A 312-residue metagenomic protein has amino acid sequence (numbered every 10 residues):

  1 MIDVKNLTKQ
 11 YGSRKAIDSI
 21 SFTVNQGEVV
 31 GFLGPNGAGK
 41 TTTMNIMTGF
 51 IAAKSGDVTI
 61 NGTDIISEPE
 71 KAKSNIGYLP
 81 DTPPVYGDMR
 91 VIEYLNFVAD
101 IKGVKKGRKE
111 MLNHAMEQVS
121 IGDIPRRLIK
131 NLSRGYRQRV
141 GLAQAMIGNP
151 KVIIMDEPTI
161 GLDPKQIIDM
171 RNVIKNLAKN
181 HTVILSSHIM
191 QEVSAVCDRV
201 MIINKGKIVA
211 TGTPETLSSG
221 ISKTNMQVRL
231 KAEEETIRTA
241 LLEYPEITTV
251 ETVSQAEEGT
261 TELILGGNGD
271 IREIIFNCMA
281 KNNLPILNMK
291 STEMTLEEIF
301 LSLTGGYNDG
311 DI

Functional and structural regions predicted by a protein language model:
M1-T8, G306-I312: ABC-family P-loop ATPase nucleotide-binding domain
I2-V4, K9-N204, V209-A210: ABC transporter nucleotide-binding domains
K9, T252-Q255, S291: Hydrophobic/anchoring residues in structured secondary elements
H114, N131, Q255-E257, M294: Positions that flank functional sites
N172-L185, I189-G266: ABC transporter nucleotide-binding domain
G266-I312: C-terminal coupling/interaction segments
